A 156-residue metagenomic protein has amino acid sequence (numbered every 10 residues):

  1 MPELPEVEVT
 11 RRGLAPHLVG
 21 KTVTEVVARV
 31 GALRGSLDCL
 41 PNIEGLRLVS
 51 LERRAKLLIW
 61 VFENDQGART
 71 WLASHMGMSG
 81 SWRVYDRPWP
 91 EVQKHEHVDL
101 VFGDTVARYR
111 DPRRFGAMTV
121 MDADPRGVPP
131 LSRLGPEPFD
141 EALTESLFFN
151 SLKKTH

Functional and structural regions predicted by a protein language model:
M1-A68, F102-G103, N150: Extended, highly charged segments
G67-H156: Phosphate/anion-contacting hairpin/loop surfaces
